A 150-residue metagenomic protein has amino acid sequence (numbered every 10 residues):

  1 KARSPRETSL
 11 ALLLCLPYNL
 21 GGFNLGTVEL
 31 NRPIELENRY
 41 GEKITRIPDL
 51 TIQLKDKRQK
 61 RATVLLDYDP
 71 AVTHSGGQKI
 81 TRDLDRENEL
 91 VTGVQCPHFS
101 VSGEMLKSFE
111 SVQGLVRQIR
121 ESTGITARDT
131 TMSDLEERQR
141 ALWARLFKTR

Functional and structural regions predicted by a protein language model:
K1-R150: Surface segments flanking catalytic/ligand-binding clefts of nucleic-acid enzymes
